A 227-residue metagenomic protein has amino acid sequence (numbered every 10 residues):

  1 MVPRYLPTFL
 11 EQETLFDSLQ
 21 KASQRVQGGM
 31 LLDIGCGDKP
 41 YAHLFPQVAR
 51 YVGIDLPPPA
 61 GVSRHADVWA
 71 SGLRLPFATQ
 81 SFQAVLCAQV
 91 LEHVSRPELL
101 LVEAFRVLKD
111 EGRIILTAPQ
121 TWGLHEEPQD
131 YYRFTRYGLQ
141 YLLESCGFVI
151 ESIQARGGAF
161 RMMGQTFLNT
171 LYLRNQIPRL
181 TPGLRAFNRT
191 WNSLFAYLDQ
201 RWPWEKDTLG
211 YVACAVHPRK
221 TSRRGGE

Functional and structural regions predicted by a protein language model:
M1-Q80, A84-L86, K206-Y211, V216-E227: Conserved N-terminal segment of class I S-adenosyl-L-methionine
Y5, E98-L99, E103, K109 (+1 more regions): S-adenosyl-L-methionine-dependent methyltransferase catalytic module, highlighting the catalytic core
L32, L75, L91, L100-L101 (+1 more regions): Generic leucine side-chain signal with a strong bias for well-ordered alpha-helical environments
Y41-A42, S95, L124: Glycine/Thr-rich phosphate-binding loops of Rossmann-like dinucleotide-binding domains
P58, R74, E92, W122 (+1 more regions): Active-site micro-motifs of SAM-dependent methyltransferase domains
S71-L73, V90, P128-D130: Residues marking the start of alpha-helices
P76-A78, S95, T135: GHKL-family ATP-binding catalytic core of two-component histidine kinases
Q83-S95: A short SAM/SAH-binding and catalytic strip from SAM-dependent methyltransferases
